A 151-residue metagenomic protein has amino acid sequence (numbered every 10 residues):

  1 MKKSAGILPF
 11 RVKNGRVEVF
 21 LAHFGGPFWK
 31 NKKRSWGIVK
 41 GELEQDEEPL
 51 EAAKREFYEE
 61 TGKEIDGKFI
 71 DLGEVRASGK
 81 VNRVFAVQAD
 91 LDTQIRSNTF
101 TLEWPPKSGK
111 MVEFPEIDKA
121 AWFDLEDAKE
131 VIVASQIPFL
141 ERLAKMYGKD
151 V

Functional and structural regions predicted by a protein language model:
M1-G37: N-terminal strand-loop-strand
K2-G6, K80-V84, I117: Short hydrophobic/aromatic beta-strand or adjacent loop that forms the aromatic wall/cage of a ligand/substrate-binding
K3-A5, G67, F100: Short beta-strand or tight-loop elements that sit immediately N-terminal to catalytic metal-binding acidic residues
N14-G15, G26-F28, E44, K63 (+2 more regions): Short, charged/polar surface micro-motifs in flexible loops or helix N-caps
G37-L72, D124: The catalytic Nudix box helix
E74-G109, A121, R142-G148: Active-site-adjacent beta-strand/loop module that shapes the phosphate/pyrophosphate-binding cleft
K110-E126: Alpha-helix-centered segments that form part of catalytic cores
E126-V151: Charged phosphate-binding loop/patch that engages nucleotide di/tri-phosphates or the phosphate backbone of nucleic
